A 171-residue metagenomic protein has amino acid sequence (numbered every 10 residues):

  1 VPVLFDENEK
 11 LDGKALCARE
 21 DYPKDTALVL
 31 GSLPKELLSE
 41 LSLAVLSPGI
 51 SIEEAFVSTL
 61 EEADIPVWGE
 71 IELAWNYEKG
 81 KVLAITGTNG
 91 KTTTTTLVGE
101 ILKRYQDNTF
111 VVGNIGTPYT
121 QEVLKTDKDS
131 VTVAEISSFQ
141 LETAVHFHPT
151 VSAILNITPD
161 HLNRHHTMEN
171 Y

Functional and structural regions predicted by a protein language model:
V1, R19-E20, T59, I101: Alpha-helical scaffold elements within enzyme catalytic domains, especially in hydrolases
P2-R19: NAD(P)-binding Rossmann-fold cofactor-contacting core
K14-D25, K125-T126: Short, conserved SAM-binding/catalytic segment of Class I S-adenosyl-L-methionine-dependent methyltransferases
D21-L37, N170: Glycine-rich, highly charged phosphate/nucleotide-binding loops
K35-S39, P48-N170: Phosphate-binding loop of NTP-binding sites
